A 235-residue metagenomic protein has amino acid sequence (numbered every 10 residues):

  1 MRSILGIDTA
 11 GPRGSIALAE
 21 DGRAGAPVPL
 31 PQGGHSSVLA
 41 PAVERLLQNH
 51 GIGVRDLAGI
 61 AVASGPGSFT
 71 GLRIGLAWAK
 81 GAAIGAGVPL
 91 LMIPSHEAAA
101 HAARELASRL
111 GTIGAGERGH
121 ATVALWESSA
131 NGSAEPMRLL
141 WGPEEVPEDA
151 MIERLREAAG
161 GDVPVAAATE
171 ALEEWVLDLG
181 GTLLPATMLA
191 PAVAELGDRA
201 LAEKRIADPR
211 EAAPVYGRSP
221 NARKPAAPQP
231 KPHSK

Functional and structural regions predicted by a protein language model:
M1-S64, T187: N-terminal beta-alpha supersecondary unit
R23, V28-G34, P89-L189, R205 (+3 more regions): Surface "functional belts" at beta-alpha junctions
L46-N49, G85, A200-K204, P220: Change "in soluble alpha/beta enzymes" to "in soluble alpha/beta proteins
N49-D56, A83-I93: Phosphate-handling active-site elements
A61-L90: DPxDG-like acidic metal-binding loop motif
P185-R199: Short, flexible loop segments at boundaries between secondary-structure elements
I206-R210: Flexible, glycine/charged-enriched surface loops at secondary-structure junctions
